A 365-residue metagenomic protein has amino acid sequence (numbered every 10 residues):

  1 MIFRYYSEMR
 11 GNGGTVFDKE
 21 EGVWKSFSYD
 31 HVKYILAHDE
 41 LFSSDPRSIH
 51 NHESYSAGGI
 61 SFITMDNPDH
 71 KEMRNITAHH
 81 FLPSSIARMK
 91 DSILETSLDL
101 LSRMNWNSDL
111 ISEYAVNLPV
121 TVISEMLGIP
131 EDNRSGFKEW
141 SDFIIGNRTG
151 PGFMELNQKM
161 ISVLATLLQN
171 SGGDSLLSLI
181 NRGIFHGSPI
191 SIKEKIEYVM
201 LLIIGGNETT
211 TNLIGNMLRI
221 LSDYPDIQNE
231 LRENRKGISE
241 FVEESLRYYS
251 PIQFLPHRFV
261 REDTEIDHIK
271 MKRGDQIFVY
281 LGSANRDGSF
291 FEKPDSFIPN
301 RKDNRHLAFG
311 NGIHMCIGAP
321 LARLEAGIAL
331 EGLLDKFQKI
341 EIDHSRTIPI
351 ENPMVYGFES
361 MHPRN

Functional and structural regions predicted by a protein language model:
M1-N365: Cytochrome P450
